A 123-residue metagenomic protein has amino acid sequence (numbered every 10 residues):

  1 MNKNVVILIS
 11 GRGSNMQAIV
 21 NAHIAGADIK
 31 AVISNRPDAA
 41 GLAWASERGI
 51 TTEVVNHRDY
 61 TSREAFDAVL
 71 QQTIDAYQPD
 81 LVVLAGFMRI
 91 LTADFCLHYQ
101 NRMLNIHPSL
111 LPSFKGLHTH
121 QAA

Functional and structural regions predicted by a protein language model:
M1-A123: One-carbon transfer enzymes
